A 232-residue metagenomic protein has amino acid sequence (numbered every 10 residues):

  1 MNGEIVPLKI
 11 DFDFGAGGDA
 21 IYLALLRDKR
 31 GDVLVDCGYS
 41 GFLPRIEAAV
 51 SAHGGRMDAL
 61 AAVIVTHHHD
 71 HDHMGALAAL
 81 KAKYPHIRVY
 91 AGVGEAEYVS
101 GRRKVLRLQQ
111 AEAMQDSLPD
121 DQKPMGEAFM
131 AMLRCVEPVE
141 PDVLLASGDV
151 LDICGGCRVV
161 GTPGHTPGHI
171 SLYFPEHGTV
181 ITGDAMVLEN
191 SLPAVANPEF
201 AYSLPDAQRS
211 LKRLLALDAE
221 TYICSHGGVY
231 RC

Functional and structural regions predicted by a protein language model:
M1-G55, S171-G183: Conserved beta-strand hairpin/beta-sheet module of binuclear metal-dependent hydrolase folds, prominently
N2-D11, A128-L133, I153-G155: Short Pro/Gly-enriched beta-strand edge/turn motifs at strand-loop
D11-D13, R102, A194-F200: Acidic/histidine-rich helix-loop elements that form or flank divalent-metal/phosphate-binding sites at the catalytic
A20-I21, G101-K104, L192-A194: Short aromatic-enriched loop/helix-cap "lid" or pocket-rim segments at secondary-structure transitions that line
L26, D36, I46, H67-H68 (+8 more regions): Divalent metal-coordination and catalytic microenvironments
Y39-G41, R134-V136, D152, G156-C232: Metallo-beta-lactamase
S51-D142: Active-site HxH/HxHxD metal-binding segment of metal-dependent hydrolases
P141-D149, V159: Anionic-ligand binding region
